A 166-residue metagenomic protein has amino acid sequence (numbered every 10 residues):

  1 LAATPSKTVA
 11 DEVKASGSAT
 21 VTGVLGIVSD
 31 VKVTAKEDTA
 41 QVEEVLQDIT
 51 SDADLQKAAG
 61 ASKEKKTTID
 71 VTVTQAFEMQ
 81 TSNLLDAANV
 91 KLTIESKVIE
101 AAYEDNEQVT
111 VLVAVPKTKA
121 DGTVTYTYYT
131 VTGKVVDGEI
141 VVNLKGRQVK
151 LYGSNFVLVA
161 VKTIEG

Functional and structural regions predicted by a protein language model:
L1-Q75, Q80-T123, V161-G166: Feature for mature exported/ectodomain regions
V71-E78, D137, V142-G146: Extracellular adhesion/glycan-binding regions together with long Ser/Thr- and acidic-residue-rich low-complexity tracts
I94-S96, V135, L144: Hydrophobic residues in beta-strands and at strand termini
Y126: Polyanion-binding catalytic cores of nucleic-acid enzymes and NTP/SAM-utilizing transferases
Y129-D137: Short, surface-exposed loop motifs enriched in S/T, G, D/E and P with embedded aromatic residues
E139-G166: C-terminal beta-strand-rich structural cap/linker in extracellular carbohydrate-active enzymes
